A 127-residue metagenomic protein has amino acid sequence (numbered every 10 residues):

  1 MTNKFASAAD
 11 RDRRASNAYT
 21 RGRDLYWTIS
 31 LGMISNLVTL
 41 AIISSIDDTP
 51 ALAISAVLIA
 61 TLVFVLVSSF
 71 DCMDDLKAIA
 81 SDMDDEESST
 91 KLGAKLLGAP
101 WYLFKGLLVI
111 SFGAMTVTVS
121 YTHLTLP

Functional and structural regions predicted by a protein language model:
T2-V65: Membrane-associated alpha-helix detector
R14, A18, D82-W101: Short membrane-interface loop/juxtamembrane segments of multi-pass integral membrane proteins
N36, T61-S68, F112-V119: Helical transmembrane-bundle signal
V67-M83: Membrane-water interface of transmembrane alpha-helices
P100-Y121: Final/C-terminal transmembrane alpha-helix of multipass membrane proteins
T122-P127: Conserved small/polar residues in nucleotide/adenosyl-binding loops
